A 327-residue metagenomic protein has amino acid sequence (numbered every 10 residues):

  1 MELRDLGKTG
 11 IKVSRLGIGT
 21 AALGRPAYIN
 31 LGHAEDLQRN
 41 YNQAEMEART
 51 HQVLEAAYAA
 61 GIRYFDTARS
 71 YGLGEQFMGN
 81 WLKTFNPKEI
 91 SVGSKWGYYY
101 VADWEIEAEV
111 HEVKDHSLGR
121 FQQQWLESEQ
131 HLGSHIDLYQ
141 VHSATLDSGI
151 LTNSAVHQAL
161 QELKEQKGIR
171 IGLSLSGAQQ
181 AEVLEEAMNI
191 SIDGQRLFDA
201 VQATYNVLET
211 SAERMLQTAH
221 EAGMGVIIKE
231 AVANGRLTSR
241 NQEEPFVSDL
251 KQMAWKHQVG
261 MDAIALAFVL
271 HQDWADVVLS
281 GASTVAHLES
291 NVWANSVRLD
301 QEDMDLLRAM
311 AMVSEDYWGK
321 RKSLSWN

Functional and structural regions predicted by a protein language model:
M1-I90, S94: N-terminal binding-site loop/beta-alpha segment at the start of enzyme catalytic domains that lines or forms
L6, I18, F65, M78 (+9 more regions): Conserved, mostly hydrophobic/aromatic
I11-L16, G61-Y64, N86-I90, G133-D137 (+4 more regions): Short, well-ordered coil/turn segments that N-cap beta-strands
A21-L23, S70, K95-Y99, V141-A144 (+4 more regions): Active-site beta-loop-alpha junctions enriched in small/polar residues
A34-L37, Y41, A108-D199, V207 (+1 more regions): Glycine/proline-rich, positively charged, aromatic-decorated active-site loop/lid region on the catalytic face
A57, S128-L132, L163, A187 (+3 more regions): Generic structural signal for hydrophobic
Y58, R63, R214-N327: Structured C-terminal cap/extension of enzyme domains
S91-L118: Structural motif corresponding to the early beta-alpha repeats
